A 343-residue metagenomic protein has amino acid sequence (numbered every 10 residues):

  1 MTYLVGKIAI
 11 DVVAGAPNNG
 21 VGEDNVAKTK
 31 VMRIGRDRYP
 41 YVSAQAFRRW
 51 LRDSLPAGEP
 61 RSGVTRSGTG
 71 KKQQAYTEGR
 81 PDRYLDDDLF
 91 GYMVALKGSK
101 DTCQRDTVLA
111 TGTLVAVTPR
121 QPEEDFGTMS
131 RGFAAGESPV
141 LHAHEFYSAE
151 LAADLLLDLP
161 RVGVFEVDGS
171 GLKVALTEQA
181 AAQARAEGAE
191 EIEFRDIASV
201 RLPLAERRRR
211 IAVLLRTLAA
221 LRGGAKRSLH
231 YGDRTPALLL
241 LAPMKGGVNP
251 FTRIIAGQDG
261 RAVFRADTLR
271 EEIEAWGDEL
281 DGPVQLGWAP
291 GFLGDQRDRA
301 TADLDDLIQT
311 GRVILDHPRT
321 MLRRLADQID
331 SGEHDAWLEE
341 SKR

Functional and structural regions predicted by a protein language model:
M1-R343: RNA-binding basic/glycine-rich loop and surface signature characteristic of RAMP-family CRISPR effectors
